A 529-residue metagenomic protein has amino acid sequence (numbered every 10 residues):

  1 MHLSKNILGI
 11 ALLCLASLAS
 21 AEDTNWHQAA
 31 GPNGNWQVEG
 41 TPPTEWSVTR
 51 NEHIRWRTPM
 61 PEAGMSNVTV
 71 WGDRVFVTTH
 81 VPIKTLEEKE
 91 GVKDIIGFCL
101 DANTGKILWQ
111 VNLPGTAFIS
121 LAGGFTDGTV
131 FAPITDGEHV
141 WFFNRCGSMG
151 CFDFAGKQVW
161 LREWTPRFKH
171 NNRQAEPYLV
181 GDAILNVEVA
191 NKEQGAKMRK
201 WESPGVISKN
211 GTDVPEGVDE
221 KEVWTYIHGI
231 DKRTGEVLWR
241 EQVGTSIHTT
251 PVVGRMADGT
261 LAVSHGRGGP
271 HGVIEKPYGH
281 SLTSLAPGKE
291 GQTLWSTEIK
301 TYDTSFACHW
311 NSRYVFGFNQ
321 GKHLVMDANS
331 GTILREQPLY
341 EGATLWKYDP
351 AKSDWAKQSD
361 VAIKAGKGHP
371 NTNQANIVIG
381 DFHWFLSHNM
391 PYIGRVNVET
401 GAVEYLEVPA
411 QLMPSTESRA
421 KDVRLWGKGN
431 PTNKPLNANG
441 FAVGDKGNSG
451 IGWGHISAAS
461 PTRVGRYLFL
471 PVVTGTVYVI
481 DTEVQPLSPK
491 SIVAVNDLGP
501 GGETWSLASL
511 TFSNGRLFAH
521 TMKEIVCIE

Functional and structural regions predicted by a protein language model:
M1-L8: Bacterial N-terminal signal peptides that target proteins for export
L12-S20: Hydrophobic h-region of N-terminal signal peptides that target proteins for export in Gram-negative bacteria
A21-E529: Noncatalytic, solvent-exposed loop/strand surfaces of beta-propeller-type extracellular/periplasmic domains
